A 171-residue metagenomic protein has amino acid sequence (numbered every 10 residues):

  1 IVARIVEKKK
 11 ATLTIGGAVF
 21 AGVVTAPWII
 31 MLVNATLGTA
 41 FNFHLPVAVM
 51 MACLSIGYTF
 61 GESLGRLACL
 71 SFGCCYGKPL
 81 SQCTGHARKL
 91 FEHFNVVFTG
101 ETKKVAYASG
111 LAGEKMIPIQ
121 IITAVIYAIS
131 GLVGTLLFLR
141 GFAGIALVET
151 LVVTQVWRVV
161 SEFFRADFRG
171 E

Functional and structural regions predicted by a protein language model:
I1-E171: Hydrophobic, membrane-interfacing alpha helices
